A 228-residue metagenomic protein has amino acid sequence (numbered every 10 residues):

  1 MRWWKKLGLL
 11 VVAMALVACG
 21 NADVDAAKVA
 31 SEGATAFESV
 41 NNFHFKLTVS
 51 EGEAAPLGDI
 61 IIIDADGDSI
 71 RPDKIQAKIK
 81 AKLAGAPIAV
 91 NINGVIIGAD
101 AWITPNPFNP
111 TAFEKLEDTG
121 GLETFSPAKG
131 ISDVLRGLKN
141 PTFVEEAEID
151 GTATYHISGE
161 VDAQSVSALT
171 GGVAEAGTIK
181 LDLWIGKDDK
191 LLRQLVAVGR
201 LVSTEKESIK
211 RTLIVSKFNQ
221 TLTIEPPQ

Functional and structural regions predicted by a protein language model:
M1-V17: Sec-dependent bacterial lipoprotein signal peptides
C19-Q228: Subset-of-secretome marker
